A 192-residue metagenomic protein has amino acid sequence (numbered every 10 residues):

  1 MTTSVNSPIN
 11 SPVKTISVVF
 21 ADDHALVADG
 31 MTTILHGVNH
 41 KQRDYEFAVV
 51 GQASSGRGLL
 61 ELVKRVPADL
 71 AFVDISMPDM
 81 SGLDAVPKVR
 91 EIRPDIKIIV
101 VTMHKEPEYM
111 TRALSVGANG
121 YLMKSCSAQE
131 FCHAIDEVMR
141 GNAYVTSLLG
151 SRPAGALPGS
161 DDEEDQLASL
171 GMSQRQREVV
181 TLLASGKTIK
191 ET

Functional and structural regions predicted by a protein language model:
T15-H36, M172: Conserved acidic segment of CheY-like receiver
K41-S54, L62: Short hydrophobic/Thr-rich beta-strand motif most characteristic of the beta2 strand and flanking loop of CheY-like
S55-G58, S81-D84: Acidic catalytic/metal-coordinating carboxylates
V66-F72: Active-site beta3 strand of CheY-like receiver
D74, T102: Active-site residues of response regulator receiver
M77: Receiver (REC) domain active-site loop signature in two-component systems and cognate sites in sensor histidine kinases
Y109-L114, G120-Q174, E178: Short, flexible helix-to-coil linker/hinge segments that flank and couple to helix-turn-helix
K190-E191: Residues within helix-turn-helix
